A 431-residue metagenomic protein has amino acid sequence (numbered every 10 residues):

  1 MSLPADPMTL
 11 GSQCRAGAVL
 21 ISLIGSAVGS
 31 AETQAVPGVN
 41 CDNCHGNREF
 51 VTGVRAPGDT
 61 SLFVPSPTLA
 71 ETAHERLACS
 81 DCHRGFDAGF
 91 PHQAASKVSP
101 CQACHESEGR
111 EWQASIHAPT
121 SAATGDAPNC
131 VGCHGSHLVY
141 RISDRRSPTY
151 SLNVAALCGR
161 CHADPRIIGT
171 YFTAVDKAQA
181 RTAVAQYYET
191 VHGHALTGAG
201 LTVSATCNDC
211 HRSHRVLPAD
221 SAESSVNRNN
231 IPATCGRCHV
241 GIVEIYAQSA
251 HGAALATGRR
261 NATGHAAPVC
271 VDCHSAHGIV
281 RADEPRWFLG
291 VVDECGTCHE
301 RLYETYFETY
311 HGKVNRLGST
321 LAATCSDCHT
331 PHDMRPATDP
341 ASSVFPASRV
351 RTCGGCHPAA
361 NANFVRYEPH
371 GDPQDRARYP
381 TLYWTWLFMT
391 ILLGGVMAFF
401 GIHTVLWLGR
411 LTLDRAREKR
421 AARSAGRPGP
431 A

Functional and structural regions predicted by a protein language model:
S2-A18: Bacterial N-terminal signal peptides that target proteins for export
D6-P7, S22, A31, P165: A detector of low-complexity, intrinsically disordered, Ser/Thr/Gly/Pro/Ala-rich segments
G17-S26: Bacterial N-terminal signal peptides
G29-A431: Short sequence/structural segments immediately N-terminal
